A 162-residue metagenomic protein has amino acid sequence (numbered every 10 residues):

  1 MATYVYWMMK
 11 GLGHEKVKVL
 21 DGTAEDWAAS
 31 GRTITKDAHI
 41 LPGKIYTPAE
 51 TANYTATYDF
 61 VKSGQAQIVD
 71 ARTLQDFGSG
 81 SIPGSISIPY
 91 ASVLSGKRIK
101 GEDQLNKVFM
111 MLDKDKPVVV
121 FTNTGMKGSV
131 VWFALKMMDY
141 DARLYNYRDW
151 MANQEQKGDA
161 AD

Functional and structural regions predicted by a protein language model:
M1-T55, K127-W150: Thiolate-centered catalytic microenvironments shared by cysteine-dependent enzyme domains
A2, K62-S63, S79-S81, M111-K114: Extracellular/periplasmic catalytic domains that process cell-envelope and extracellular macromolecules
E15, G64-A66, K114-P117, Y140-D141: Loop/turn elements at helix/coil->beta-strand transitions in domains of secreted/extracellular proteins
K18-V19, Q67-D70, S87, V119-F121 (+1 more regions): Structural recognition of the beta-strand scaffold that forms the well-ordered cores of secreted hydrolase catalytic
A24-Q67, A71-G80, I86, E155-D162: Active-site neighborhoods of enzymes that stabilize oxyanions during catalysis
Y90-V119: Helix-loop module immediately N-terminal to the HCX5R catalytic loop in PTP-like cysteine phosphatase domains
L105, D115-V120, M126-W132, M138 (+2 more regions): C-terminal soluble interaction/assembly domains
